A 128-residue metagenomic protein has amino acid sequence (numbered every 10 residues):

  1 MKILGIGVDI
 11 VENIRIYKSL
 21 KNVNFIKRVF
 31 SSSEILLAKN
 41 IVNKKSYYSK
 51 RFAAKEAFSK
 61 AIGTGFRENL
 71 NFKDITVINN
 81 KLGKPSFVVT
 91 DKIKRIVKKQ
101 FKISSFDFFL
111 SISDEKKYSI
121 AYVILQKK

Functional and structural regions predicted by a protein language model:
M1-K128: Core catalytic alpha/beta fold that binds nucleotide/phospho-ligands
